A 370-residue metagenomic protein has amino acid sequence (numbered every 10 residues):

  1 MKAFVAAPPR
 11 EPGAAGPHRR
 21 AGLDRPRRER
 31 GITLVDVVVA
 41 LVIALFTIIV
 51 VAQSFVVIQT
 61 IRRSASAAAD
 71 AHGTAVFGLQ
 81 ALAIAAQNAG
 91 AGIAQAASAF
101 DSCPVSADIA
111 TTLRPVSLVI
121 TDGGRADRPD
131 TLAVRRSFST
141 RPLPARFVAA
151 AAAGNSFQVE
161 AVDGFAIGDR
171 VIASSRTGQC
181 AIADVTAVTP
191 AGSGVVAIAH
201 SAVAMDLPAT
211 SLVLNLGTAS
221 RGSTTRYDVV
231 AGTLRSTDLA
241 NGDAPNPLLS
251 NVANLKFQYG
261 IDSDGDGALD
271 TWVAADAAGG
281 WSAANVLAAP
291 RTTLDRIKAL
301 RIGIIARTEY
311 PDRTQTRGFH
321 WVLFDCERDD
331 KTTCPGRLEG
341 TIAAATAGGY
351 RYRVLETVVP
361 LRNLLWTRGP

Functional and structural regions predicted by a protein language model:
M1-I32, P370: N-terminal leader/signal peptides at the extreme start of proteins
F4, S64, Q80, N251 (+2 more regions): Surface-exposed loop/turn and secondary-structure junction residues enriched for glycine/proline
P8, R19, V37, V203 (+1 more regions): Terminal low-complexity, poorly structured segments
A15-G16, V57, I198: Intrinsically disordered, low-complexity regions enriched for glutamine and histidine
R30-A83, Q87, P370: Aliphatic-rich helix starts adjacent to a transmembrane/signal segment
S54-F55, I93, A181, T357: Alpha-helical transmembrane segments of bacterial inner-membrane membrane proteins
G73, G78-G303, E309-R351, R368-P370: N-terminal pilin/flagellin-like segments and related low-complexity appendage regions
V354-P370: Structural signal for terminal/edge beta-strands and the immediately following C-terminal loop/tail that closes
